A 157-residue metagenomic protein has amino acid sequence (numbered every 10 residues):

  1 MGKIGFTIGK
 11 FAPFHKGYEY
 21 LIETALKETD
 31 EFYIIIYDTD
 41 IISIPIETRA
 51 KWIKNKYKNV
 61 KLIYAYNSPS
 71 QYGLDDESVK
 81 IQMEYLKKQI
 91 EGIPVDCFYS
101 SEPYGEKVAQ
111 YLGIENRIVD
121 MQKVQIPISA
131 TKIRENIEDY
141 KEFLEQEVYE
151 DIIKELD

Functional and structural regions predicted by a protein language model:
M1-D157: Nucleotidyltransferase catalytic core that binds NTPs
